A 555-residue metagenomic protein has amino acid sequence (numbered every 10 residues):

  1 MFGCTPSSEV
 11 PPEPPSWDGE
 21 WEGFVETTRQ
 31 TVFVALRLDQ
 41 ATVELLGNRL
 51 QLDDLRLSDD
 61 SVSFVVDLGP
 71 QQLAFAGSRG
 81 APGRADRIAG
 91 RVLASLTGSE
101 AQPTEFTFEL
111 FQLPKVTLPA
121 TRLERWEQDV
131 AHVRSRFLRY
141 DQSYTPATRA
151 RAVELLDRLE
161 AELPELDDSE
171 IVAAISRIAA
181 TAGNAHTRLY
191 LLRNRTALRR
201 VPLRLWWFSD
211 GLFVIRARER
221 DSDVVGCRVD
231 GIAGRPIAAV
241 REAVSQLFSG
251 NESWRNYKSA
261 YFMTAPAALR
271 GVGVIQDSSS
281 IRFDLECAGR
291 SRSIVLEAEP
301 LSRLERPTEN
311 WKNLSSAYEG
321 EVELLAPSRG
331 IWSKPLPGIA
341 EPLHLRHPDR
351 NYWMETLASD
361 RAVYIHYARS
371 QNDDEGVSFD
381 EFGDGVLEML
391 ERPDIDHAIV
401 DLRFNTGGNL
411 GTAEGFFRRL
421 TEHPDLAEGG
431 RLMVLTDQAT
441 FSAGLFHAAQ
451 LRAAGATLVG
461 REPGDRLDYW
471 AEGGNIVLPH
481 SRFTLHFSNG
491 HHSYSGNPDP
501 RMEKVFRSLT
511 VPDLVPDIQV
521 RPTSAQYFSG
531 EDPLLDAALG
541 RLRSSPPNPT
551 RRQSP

Functional and structural regions predicted by a protein language model:
M1-G3: Bacterial N-terminal signal peptides
T5-S7: Bacterial signal peptide processing site
P11-V92, L96-F106: Central antiparallel beta-sheet cores of small beta-barrel/beta-sandwich binding domains
T27-R29, G47-N48, L68-Q72, D210 (+3 more regions): Glycine-centered tight beta-turn/hairpin loop motif at sheet-sheet or coil-to-beta transitions
L36-L38, I365, V400: Conserved hydrophobic/aromatic pocket- or pore-lining residues that grip, position, or stack substrates in active sites
V43, D59-S63, P82-G90, L113-A120 (+3 more regions): Short, surface-exposed linear segments at secondary-structure transitions and domain or protein termini
F111-H397, E428, V477, R541-P555: Flexible, low-complexity junctional segments that flank or bridge functional domains
C227, R392-I399, R403-R543: Conserved acidic, small-residue-rich alpha-beta core segments centered on
